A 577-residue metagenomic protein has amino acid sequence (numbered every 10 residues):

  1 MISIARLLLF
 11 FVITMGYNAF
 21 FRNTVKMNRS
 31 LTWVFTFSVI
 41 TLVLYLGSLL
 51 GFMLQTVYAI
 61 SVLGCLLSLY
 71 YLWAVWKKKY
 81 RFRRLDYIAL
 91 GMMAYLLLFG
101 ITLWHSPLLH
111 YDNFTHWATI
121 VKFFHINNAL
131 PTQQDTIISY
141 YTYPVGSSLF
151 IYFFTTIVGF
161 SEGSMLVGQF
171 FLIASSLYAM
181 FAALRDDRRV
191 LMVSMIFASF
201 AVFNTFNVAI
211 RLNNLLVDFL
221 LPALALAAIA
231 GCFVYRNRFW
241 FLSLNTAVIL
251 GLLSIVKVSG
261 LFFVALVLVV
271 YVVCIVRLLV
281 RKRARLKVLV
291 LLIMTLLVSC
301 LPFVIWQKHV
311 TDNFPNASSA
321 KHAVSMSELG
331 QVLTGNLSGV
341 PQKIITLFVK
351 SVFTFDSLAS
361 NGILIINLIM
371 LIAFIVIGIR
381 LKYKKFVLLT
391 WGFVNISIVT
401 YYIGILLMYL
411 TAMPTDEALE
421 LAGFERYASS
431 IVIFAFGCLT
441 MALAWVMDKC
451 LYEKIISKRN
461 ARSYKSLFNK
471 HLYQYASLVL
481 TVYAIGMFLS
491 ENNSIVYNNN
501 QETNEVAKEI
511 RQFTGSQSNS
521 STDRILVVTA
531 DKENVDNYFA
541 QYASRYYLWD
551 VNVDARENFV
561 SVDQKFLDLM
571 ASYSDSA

Functional and structural regions predicted by a protein language model:
M1-F82: Membrane-embedded, hydrophobic transmembrane alpha-helices
I13-F20, L172-D186, F353, S357-L388 (+1 more regions): Hydrophobic, aromatic-rich transmembrane alpha-helices and their immediate juxtamembrane boundary segments
V43-S48, L242-V258, F262-V269: Membrane-interface alpha helices of multi-pass inner-membrane proteins
F99-L191: Active-site lumenal/periplasmic loops and adjacent helix-entry segments of GT-C-fold, multi-pass membrane
H105-L108, F150, V273-R277, A284-F374: Membrane-lumen/periplasm interface segments of specific transmembrane helices in polyprenyl phosphate-linked
K122, V217-A225, F262, T415-W445: Hydrophobic/aromatic-rich transmembrane helices and adjacent perimembrane loops
K465, A476-Y538: Membrane-embedded, lumen/periplasm-facing catalytic core of multi-pass transferases that use lipid-linked donors
A530-M570: Extracytoplasmic
